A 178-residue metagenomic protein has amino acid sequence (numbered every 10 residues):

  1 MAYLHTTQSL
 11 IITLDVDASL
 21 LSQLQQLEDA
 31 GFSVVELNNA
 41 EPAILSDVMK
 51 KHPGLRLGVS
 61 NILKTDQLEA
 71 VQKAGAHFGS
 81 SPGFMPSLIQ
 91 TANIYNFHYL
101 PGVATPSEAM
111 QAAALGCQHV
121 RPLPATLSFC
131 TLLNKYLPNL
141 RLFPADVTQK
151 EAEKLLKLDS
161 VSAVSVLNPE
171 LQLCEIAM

Functional and structural regions predicted by a protein language model:
M1-G75, N93-I94, Q172-M178: Conserved N-terminal beta1-alpha1 strand-loop-helix module at the mouth
I12-V16, S33-E41, L55-L63, A76-F84 (+4 more regions): Catalytic beta/alpha-barrel core
Q23-L24, T65-A74, S107-G116, F129 (+1 more regions): Catalytic cores of alpha/beta
A30-S33, H52-L55, K73-G79, N93-L100 (+3 more regions): Glycine-enriched alpha-helix->loop->beta-strand junction motifs that scaffold or abut catalytic
A43-I44, D66, S87-L88, S107-A109 (+2 more regions): Short secondary-structure capping/turn micro-motifs that flank functional sites
F78, P82-L88, R121-F129, D159-M178: Glycine-rich phosphate-binding active-site loops on the catalytic face of alpha/beta enzymes
T131-L133: Strongly charged, low-complexity linkers/loops
F143-V147, V166-P169: A generic structural motif
